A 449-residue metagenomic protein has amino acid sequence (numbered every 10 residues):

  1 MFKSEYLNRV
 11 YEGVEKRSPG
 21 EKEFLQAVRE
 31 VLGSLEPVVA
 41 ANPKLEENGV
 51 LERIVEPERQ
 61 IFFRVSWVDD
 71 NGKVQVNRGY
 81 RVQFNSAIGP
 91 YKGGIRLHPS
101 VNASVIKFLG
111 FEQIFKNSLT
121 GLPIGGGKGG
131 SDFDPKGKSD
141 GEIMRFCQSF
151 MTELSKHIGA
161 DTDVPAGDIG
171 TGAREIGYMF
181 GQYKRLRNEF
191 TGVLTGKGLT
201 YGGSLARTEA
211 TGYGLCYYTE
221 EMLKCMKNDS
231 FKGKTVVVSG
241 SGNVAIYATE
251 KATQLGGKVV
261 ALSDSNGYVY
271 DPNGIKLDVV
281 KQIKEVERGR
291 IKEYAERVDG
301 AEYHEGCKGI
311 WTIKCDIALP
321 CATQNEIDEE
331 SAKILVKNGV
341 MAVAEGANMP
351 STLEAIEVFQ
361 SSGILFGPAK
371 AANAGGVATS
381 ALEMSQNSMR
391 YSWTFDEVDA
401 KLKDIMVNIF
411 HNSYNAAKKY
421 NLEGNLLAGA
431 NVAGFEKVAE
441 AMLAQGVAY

Functional and structural regions predicted by a protein language model:
F2-A27, L223, I334-Y449: Adenosine-phosphate binding glycine-rich loop
K22-L25, A41-N48, G121, I158-G167 (+4 more regions): Flexible, glycine/charged-enriched surface loops at secondary-structure junctions
K44-Q75: Structured beta-strand/loop patches that form or line metal/cofactor-binding pockets in enzymes
F84-G94, S100-G127, L186-V193: ATP-dependent carboxylate/acyl-activation modules
N117-K232: Glycine/serine-rich phosphate-binding loop and adjoining beta1-alpha1 elements at the start of nucleotide-handling
G203-T312: Glycine-rich phosphate/diphosphate-binding loop of Rossmann-like nucleotide-binding domains
G267-F366, A371: Rossmann-like adenosine-cofactor binding region
